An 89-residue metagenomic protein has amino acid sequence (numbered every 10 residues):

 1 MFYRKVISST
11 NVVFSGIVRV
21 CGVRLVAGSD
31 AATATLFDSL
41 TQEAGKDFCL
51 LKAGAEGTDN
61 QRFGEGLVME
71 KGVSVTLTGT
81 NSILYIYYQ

Functional and structural regions predicted by a protein language model:
M1-Q89: Surface-exposed, low-hydrophobicity beta-strand/loop segments enriched in small/polar/acidic residues
